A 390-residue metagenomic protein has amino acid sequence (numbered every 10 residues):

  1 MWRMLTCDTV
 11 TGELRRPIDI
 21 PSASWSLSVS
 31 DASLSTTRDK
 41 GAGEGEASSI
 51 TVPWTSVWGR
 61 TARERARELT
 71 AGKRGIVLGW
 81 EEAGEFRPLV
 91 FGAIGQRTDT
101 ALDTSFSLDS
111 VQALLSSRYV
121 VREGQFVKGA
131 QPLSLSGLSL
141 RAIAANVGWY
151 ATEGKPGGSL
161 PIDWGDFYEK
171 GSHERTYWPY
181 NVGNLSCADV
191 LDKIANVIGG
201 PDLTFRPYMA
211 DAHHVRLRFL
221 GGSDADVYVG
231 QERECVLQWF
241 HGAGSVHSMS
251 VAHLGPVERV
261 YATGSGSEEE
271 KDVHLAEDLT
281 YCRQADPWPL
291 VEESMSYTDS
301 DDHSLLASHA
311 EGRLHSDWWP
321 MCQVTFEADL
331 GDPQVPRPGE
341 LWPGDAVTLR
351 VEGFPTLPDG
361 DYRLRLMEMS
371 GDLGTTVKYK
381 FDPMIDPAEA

Functional and structural regions predicted by a protein language model:
M1-L27: Polar/acidic, low-complexity leader/linker segments enriched in S/T/G and N/D
V10-T11, P21, S28-A47, G95-T104 (+2 more regions): Short, ordered beta-strand-loop transition motifs
T11-R15, S56-T61, G84-L89, A113-Y119 (+6 more regions): Short, surface-exposed beta-strand/loop "edge" segments at domain boundaries and coil↔beta transitions
I18-S35, L279-P289: Short, flexible N-terminal segments of the mature chain
I20-S22, G75-D109, T348-P383: Short beta-strand and beta-hairpin "edge-sheet" elements
R38-A66, W239-A390: An acidic/polar, Gly/Ser/Thr-rich interaction patch typically located in mid-to-C-terminal regions of proteins
R63-D166: Surface-exposed cap/loop segments at beta↔alpha junctions
G95-L115, W164-P256: Short beta-strand-centered interaction patches in the first periplasmic/extracellular domains of large envelope
